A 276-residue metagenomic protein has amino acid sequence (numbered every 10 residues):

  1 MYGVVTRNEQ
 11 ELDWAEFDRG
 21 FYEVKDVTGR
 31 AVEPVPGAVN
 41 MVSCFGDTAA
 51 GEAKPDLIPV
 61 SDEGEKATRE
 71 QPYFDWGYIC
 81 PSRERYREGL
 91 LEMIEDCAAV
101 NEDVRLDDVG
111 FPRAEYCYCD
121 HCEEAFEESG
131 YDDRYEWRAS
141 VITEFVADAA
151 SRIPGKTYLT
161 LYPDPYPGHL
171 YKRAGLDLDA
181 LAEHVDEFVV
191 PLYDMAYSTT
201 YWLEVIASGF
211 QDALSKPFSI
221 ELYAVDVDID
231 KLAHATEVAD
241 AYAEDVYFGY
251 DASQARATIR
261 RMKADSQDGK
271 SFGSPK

Functional and structural regions predicted by a protein language model:
M1-R7, Y135-G175, P217-D228, F248-D251: Aromatic-lined carbohydrate-recognition surfaces of secreted/lumenal glycan-active proteins
M1-V32, D96-D103, L181-E187, V238-Y247: Catalytic domains of carbohydrate-active enzymes, especially glycoside hydrolases
A15, K156-A196, A235: Substrate-binding cleft/loops of secretory-pathway carbohydrate-active enzymes
R19-Y22, P72-E88, D133-S140, P191-A196 (+1 more regions): The substrate-binding groove and active-site-proximal loops of carbohydrate-active enzymes, especially glycoside
N40-E95: Active-site-adjacent "subsite" loops/lids of carbohydrate-active enzymes
Y78-G110, D177-L181: An active-site-proximal structural segment forming one wall of the substrate-binding cleft that immediately precedes
D103-D133: Active-site-proximal loop/short-helix segments that contain or immediately flank catalytic acid/base residue(s)
V190-T199, E221-K276: Substrate-binding cleft of secreted/luminal carbohydrate-active enzymes
